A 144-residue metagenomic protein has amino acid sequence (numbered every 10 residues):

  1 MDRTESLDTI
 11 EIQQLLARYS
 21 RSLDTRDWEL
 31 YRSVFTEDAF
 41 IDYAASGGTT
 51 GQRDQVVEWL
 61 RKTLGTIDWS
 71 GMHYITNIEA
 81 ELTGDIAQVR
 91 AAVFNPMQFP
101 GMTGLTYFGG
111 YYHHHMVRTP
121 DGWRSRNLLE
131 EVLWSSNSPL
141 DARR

Functional and structural regions predicted by a protein language model:
M1-E37: Short, low-complexity N-terminal intrinsically disordered segments enriched in polar/charged residues
D2, S6, G47-T50, T103: Charge-dense, low-complexity intrinsically disordered segments
D2-R3, D42, F99, S138: Alpha-helix initiation/capping motif
E11, D27-L30, A45, V117 (+2 more regions): Low-complexity, compositionally biased segments
R21-S22, Q52, H115-T119: Intrinsically disordered, low-complexity regions enriched in Ser/Pro/Gly/Gln/His and often acidic
W28-F94: A solvent-exposed, acidic/Ser-Thr-rich amphipathic alpha-helical stretch
L64-R144: A beta-strand edge to alpha-helix "cap/lid" segment located at domain peripheries
